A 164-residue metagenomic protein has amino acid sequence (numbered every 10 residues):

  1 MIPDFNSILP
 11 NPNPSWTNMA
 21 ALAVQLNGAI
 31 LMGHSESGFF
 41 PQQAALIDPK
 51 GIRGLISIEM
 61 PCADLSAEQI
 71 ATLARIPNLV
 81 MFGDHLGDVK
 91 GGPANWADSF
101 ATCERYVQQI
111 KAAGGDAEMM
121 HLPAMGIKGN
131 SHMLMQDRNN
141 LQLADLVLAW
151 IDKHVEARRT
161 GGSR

Functional and structural regions predicted by a protein language model:
M1-P10: Accessory cap/linker subdomain of secreted extracellular hydrolases
L9-I30: Conserved acidic catalytic loop of the alpha/beta-hydrolase fold
L31-M32, L55: Conserved alpha/beta-hydrolase fold motif
M32-P41: Gly/Ala-rich beta-loop-alpha elbow adjacent to hydrolase catalytic centers
Q43-I47: Active-site signature of alpha/beta-hydrolase-fold catalytic machinery across serine- and Asp/Cys-nucleophile hydrolases
S57-L122: The feature captures the conserved acid-bearing segment of alpha/beta-hydrolase catalytic domains
I127-G129, M133-R164: Catalytic active-site module of serine/aspartate enzymes centered on a nucleophile-bearing elbow/loop
